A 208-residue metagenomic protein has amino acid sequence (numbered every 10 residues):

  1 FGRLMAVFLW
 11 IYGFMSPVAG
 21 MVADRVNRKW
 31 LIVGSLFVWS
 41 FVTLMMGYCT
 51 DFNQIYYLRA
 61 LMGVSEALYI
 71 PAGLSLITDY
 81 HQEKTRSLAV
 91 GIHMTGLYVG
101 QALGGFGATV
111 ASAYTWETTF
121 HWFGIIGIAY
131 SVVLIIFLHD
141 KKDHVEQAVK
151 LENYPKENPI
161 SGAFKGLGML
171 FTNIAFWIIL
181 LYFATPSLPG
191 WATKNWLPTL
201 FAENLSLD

Functional and structural regions predicted by a protein language model:
L9-P17, Q101-A102: Residue-level signature of mid-helix packing/kink "hotspots" within the transmembrane helices of 12-pass Major
F14-T50: Conserved MFS/SLC helix-loop-helix module at the cytosolic interface between two early adjacent transmembrane helices
G47, G63-P71, A102, W191: Small-residue-rich segments within alpha-helical transmembrane domains of MFS-like 12-TM solute carriers
D51-R59, I178-I179: Short hydrophobic/alpha-helical segments at membrane-entry points of transmembrane helices in Major Facilitator
L58-G96: Cytoplasmic helix-loop-helix junction between adjacent transmembrane helices in 12-TM secondary transporters
H93, L97-K142: Helix-loop-helix hairpin linking two adjacent transmembrane segments in secondary transporters
V145-I179, N204: Juxtamembrane intracellular "pre-TM" segments in multi-pass secondary transporters
F171-D208: Extracytoplasmic gate region of multi-pass secondary transporters
